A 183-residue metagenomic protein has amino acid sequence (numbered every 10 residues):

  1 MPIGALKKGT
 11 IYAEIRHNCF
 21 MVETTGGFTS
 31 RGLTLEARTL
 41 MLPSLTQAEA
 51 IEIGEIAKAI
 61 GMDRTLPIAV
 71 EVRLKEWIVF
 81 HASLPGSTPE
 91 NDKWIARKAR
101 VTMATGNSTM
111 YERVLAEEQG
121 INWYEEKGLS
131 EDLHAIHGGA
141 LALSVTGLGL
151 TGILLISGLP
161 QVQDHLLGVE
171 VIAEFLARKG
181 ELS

Functional and structural regions predicted by a protein language model:
M1-F20: N-terminal amphipathic/basic-hydrophobic helices that include classical n-h-c signal peptides and signal-anchor
I15-E90: Intrinsically disordered, low-complexity terminal regulatory regions
R16, D63-R64, T146-G147, E174-G180: Secondary-structure boundary elements
A50-I51, E117-E125, A177-L182: Short, positively charged
R64-L129: Structured interaction and signal-relay segments at domain junctions
T102-G106, L166-S183: Short, solvent-exposed cationic patches
E125-A173: Extended hydrophobic
